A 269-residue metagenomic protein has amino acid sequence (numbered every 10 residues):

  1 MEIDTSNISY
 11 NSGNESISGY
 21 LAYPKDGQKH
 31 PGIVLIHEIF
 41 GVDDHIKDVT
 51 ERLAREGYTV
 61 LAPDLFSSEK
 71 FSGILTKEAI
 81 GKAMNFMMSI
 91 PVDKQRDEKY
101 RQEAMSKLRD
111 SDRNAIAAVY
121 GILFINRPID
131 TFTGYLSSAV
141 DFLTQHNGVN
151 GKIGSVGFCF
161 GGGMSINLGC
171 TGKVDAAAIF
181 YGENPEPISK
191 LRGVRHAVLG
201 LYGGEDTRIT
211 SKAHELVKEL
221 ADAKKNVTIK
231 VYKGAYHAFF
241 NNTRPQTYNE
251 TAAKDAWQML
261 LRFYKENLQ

Functional and structural regions predicted by a protein language model:
M1-Q269: N-terminal cap/leader regions of alpha/beta-hydrolase-fold enzymes, predominantly small-molecule hydrolases
